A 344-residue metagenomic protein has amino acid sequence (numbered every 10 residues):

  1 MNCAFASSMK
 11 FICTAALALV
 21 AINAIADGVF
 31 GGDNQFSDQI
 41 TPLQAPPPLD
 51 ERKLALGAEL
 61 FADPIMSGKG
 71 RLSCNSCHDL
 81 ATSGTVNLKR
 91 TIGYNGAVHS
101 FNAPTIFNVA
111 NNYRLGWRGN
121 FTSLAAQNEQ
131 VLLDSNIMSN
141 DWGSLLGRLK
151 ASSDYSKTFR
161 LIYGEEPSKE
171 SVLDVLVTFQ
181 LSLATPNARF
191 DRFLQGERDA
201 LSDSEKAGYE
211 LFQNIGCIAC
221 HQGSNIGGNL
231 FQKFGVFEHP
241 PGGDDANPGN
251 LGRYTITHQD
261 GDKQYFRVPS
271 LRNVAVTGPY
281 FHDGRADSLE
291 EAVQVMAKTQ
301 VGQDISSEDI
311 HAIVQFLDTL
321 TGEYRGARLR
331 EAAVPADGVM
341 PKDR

Functional and structural regions predicted by a protein language model:
C3-S8, N23-R344: Periplasmic c-type cytochrome electron-transfer domains
I12-N23: Bacterial N-terminal signal peptides
